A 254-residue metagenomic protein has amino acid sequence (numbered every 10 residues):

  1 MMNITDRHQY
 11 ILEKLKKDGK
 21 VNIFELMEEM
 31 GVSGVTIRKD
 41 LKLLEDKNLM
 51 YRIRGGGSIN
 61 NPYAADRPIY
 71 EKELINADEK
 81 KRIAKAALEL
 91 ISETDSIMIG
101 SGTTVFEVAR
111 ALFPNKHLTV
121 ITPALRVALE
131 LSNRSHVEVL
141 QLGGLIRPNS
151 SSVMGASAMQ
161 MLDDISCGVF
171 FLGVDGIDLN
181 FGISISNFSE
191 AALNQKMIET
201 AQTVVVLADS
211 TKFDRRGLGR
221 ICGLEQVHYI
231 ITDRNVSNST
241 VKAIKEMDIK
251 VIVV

Functional and structural regions predicted by a protein language model:
N3-D6, E13, G19-E25, G31 (+3 more regions): Conserved phosphate- and dinucleotide-binding cores of soluble alpha/beta proteins, encompassing both enzyme active
N3-F24, E28-M30, V35-T103, A109-H117 (+3 more regions): HTH-adjacent hinge/linker in prokaryotic transcriptional regulators
V105-V108, D214-R216: Short glycine/serine/threonine-rich phosphate/pyrophosphate-binding segments that cradle anionic phosphate groups
